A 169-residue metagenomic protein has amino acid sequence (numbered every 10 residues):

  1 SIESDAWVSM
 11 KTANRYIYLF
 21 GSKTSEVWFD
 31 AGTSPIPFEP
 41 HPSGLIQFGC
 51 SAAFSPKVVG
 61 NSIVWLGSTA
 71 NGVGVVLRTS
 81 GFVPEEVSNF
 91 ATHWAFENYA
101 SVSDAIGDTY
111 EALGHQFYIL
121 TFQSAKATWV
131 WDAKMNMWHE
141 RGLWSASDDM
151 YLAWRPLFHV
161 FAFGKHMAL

Functional and structural regions predicted by a protein language model:
E3-L169: Beta-sheet-dominated scaffold domains
